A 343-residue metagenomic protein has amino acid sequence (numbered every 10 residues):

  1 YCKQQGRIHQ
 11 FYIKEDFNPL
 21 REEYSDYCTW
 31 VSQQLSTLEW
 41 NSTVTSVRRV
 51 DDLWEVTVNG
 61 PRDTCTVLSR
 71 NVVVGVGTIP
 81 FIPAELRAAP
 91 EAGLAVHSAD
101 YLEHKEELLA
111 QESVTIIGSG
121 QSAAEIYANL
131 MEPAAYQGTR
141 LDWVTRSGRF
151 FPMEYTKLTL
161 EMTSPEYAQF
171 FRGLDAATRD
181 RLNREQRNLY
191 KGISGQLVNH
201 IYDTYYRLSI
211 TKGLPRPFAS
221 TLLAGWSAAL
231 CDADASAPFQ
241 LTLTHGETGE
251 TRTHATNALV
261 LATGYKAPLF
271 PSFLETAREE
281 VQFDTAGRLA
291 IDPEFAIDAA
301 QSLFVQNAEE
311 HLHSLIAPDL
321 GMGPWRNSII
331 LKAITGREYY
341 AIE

Functional and structural regions predicted by a protein language model:
Y1-Q10: Flavin (FAD/FMN) cofactor-binding and adjacent substrate-gating region of FAD-dependent oxidoreductase domains
Q10-Q121, E125-E343: Flavin (primarily FAD) cofactor-binding/catalytic cores of flavoenzymes
